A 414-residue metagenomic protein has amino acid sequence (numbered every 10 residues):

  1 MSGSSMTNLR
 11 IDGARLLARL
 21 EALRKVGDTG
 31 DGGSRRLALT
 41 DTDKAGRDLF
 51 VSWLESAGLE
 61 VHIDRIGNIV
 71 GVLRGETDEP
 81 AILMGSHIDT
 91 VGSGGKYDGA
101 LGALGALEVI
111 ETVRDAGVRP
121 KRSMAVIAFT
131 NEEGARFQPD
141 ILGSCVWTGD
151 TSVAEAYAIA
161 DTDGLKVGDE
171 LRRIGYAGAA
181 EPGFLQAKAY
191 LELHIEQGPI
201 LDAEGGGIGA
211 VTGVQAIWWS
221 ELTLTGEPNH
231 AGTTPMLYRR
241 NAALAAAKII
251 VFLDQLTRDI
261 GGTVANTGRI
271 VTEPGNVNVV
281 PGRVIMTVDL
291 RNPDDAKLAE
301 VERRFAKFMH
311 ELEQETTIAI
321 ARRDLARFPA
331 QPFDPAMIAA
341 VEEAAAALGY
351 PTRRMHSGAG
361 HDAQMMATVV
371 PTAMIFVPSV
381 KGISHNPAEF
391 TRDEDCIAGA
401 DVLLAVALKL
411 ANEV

Functional and structural regions predicted by a protein language model:
G3-T40, T130, I383-H385: N-terminal capping segment at the start of a domain
L16-R19, R24-T29, G85-S86, P351-V402 (+1 more regions): Zn-dependent metallopeptidase/amidohydrolase metal-coordination segment
D28-R74: A non-catalytic alpha/beta surface segment that caps or lines the substrate-entry region of metallo-dependent hydrolase
A38-L39, N266-G275, T287-D294, A319-I338 (+1 more regions): A short beta-alpha structural unit
A57, R65, I69-L101, A106: Catalytic-core environment of secreted peptidases
T90-D163: A generic, well-ordered mixed alpha/beta core segment in the N-terminal half of proteins
N131-E132, R136-D295: Midchain, well-structured core segments that form catalytic/ion-binding scaffolds
H230, T234-D259, K307, V377-V414: His/Asp/Glu-rich mid-to-C-terminal helical/loop segments that flank catalytic regions of hydrolases
